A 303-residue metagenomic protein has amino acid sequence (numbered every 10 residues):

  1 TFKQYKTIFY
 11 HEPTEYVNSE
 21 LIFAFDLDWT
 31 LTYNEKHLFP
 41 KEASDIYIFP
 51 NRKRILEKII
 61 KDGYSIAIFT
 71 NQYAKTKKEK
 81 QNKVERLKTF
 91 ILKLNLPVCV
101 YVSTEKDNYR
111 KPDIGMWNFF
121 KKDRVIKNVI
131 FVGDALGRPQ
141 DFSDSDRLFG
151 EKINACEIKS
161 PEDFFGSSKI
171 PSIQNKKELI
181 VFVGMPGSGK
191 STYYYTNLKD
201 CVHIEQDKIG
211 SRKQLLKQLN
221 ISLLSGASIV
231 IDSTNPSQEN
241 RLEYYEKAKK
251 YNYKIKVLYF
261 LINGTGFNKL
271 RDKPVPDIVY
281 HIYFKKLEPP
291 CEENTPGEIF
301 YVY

Functional and structural regions predicted by a protein language model:
T1-F25, E162-L179: Non-catalytic pre-domain segments flanking phosphatase-related domains
Y16-K36, T70: Asp-based phosphoryl-transfer active-site loop
L38-I68, K75-K88, R110-G115: Short, acidic loop-to-helix structural element flanking the phosphoryl-transfer center in phosphate-processing enzymes
Y73-E79, K106-Y109, L136-P139, D232-Y244: Acidic, metal-coordinating catalytic cores used for nucleic-acid/nucleotide bond scission and strand-transfer chemistry
Y109-D163, N175, L179-I180, D200 (+1 more regions): Conserved GTP-binding G-domain of TRAFAC-class P-loop NTPases and closely related GTPase folds
I180-L198: Glycine-rich phosphate-binding P-loop
T192-E243, G266: Conserved substrate/cofactor phosphate-moiety recognition/catalytic segment in nucleotide-dependent phosphotransferases
Y251-N268: Conserved phosphate-donor/acceptor-positioning beta-strand/loop module used by diverse small-molecule
